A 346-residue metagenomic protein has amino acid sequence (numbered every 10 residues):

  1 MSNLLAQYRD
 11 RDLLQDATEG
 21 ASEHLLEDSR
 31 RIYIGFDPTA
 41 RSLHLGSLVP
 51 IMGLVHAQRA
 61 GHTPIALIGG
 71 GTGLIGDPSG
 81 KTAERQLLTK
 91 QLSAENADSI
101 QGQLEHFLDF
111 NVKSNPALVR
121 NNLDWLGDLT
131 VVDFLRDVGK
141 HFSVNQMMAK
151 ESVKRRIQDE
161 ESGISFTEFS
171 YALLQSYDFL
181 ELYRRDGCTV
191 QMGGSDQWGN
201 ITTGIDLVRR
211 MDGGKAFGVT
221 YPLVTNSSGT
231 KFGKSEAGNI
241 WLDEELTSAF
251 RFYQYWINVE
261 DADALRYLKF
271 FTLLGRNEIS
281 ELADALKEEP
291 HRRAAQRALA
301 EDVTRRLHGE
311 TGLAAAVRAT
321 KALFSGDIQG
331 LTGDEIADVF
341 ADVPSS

Functional and structural regions predicted by a protein language model:
M1-S195, T202-I205, D212-F217, T230: NTP-dependent nucleotidyl-transfer catalytic core
L4, S93-N96, V131, F169 (+8 more regions): General structural feature for long, well-ordered alpha-helical segments within catalytic domains of soluble enzymes
D98-G102, A172, N200-G204, P222-V224 (+2 more regions): Short amphipathic alpha-helical surface micro-motifs
G163, T167, L173, S195-I201 (+4 more regions): Conserved structured core elements
R210-S346: Conserved nucleotide- and phosphate/pyrophosphate-binding catalytic cores in adenylate/nucleotidyl-handling enzymes
